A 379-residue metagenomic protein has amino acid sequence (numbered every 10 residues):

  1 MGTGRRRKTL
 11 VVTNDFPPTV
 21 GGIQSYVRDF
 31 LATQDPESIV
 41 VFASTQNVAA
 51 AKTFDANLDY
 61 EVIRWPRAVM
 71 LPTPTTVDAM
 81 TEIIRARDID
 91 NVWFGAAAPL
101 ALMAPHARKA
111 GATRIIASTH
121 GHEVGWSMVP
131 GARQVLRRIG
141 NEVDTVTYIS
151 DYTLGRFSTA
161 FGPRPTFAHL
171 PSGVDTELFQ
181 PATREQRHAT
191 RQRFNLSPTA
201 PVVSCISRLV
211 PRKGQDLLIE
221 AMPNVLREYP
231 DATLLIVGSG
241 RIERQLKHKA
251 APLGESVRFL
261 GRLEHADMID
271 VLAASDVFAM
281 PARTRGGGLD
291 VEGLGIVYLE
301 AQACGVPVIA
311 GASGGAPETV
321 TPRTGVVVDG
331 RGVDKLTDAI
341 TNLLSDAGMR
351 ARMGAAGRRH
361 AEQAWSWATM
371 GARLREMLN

Functional and structural regions predicted by a protein language model:
V12, S197-K213, I219-P223: Conserved donor-binding/catalytic core segment of Leloir-type glycosyltransferases
F94-L100: Short His-centered aromatic/hydrophobic patch
Y152, G173: Carbohydrate-associated surface elements
Q180-L196: A short helix/loop element that forms part of the nucleotide-sugar donor recognition site in Leloir-type
R244-I269, V277: Nucleotide-activated donor-binding/catalytic signature segment of Leloir-type glycosyltransferases, i.e., the conserved
A273-V291, V306: Acidic donor-binding loop of glycosyltransferase active sites
Y298, A303, P307-A310: Short hydrophobic beta-strand element within catalytic cores of glycosyltransferases and related nucleotide-activated
A312, T319-D334, N342-G348: Conserved acidic donor-binding segment of nucleotide-sugar-dependent glycosyltransferases
